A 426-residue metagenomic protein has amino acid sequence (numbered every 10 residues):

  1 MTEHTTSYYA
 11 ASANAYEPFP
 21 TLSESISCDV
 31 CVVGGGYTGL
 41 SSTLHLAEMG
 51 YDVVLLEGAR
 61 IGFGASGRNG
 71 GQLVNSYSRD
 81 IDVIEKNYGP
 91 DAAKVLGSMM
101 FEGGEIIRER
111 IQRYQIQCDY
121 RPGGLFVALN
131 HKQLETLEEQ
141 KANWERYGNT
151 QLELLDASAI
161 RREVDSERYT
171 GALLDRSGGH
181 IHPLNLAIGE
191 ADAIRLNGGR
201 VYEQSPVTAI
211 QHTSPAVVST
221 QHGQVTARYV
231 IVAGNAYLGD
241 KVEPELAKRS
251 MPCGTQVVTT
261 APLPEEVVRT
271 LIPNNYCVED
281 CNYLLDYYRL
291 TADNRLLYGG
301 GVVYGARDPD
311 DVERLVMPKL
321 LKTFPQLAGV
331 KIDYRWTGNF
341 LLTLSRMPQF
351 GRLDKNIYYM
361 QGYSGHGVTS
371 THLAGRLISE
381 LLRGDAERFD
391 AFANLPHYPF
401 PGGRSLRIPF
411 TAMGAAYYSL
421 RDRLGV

Functional and structural regions predicted by a protein language model:
M1-V30: Extreme N-terminal leader/targeting segments of oxidoreductases
T2-S12, R79-E85, I106-G189: Flavin (FAD/FMN) cofactor-binding and adjacent substrate-gating region of FAD-dependent oxidoreductase domains
C28-L55: N-terminal Rossmann-like FAD-binding beta1-loop-alpha1 element of flavoenzymes
E48-R68: Glycine-rich FAD pyrophosphate-binding loop
R68-S98: Glycine-rich active-site loop/strand segments that organize a redox cofactor
E105, R113-R121, V207-A209, G223-K355: Active-site substrate-recognition segment that forms the wall of the catalytic cavity or substrate channel
A142-N143, R168-R228: Helical element adjacent to the flavin cofactor pocket in flavoenzyme catalytic cores
A306-D308, E313-R423: C-terminal catalytic lobe of FAD-dependent flavoproteins
